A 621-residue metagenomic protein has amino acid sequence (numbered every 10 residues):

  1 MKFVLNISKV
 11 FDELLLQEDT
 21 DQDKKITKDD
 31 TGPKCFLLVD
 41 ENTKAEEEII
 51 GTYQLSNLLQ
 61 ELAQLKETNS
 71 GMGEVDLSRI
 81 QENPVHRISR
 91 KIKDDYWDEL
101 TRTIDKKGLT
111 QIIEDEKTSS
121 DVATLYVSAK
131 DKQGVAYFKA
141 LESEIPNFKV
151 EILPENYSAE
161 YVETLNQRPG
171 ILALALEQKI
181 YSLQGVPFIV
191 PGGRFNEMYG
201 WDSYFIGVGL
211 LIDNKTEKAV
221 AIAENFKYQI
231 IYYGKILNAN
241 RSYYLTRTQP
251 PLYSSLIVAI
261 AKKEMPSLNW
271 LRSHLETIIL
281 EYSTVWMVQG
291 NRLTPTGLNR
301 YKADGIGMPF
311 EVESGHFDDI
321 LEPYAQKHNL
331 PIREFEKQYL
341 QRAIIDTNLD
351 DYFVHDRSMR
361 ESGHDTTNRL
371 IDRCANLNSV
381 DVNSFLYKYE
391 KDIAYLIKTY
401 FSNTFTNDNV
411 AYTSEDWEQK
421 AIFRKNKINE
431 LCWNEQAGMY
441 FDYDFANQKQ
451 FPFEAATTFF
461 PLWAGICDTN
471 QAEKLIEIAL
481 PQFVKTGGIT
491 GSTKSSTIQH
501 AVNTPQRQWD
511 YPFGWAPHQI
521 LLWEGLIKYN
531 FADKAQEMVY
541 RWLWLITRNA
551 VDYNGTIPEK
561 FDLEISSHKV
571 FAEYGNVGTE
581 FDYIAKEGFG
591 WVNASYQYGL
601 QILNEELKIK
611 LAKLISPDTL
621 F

Functional and structural regions predicted by a protein language model:
K9-L14, E18-K25, D30-E197, A221-K227 (+5 more regions): Extended glycan-interaction surfaces of carbohydrate-active proteins
E197-F205, Y244-S255, S273-L280, L377-Y389 (+3 more regions): Aromatic- and histidine-enriched alpha-helix N-cap/loop-to-helix transition segments that scaffold the rims
Y199-Q229, T457-D468, Q519-A532: Alpha-helical support elements that line or immediately flank enzyme active sites and cofactor-binding pockets
V208-I212, S255-K263, K388-T399, W463 (+2 more regions): Short glycine/serine- and small hydrophobic-enriched flexible loop segments
K215-F226, S267-W286, Y389, S402-I428 (+3 more regions): Extended, well-ordered alpha-helical scaffold segments
I230-H274: Aromatic/His-enriched, Gly/Pro-containing loop or helix-boundary segments that lie immediately adjacent to catalytic
V258-F310: Acidic/aromatic-lined carbohydrate-recognition and catalytic surfaces of CAZymes acting on diverse glycans
D372-N403, W417, T504-K534, M538: Long, repeat-rich segments with strong aromatic
